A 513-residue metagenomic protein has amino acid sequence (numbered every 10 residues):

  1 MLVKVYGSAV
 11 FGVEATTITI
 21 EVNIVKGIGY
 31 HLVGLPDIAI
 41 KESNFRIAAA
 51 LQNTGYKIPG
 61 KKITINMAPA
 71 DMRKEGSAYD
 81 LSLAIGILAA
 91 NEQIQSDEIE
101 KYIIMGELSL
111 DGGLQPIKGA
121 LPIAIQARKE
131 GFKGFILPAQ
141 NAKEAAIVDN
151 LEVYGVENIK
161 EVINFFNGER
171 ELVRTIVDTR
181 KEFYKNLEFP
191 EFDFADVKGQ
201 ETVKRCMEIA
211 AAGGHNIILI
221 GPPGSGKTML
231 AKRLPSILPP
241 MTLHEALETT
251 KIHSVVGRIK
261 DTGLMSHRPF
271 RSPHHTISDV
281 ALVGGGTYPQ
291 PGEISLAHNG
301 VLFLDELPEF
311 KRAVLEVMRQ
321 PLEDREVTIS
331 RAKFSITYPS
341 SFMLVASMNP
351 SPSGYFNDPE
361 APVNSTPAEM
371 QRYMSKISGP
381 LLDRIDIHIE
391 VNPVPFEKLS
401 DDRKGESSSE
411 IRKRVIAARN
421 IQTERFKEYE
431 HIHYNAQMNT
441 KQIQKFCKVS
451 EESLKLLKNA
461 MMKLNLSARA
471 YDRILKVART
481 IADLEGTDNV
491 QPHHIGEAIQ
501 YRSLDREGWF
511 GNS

Functional and structural regions predicted by a protein language model:
M1-I218, P222-S225, M265, S330 (+2 more regions): Peripheral, non-AAA+ core regions of ATP-driven protein-machinery
I18-I24, L282, D386-I389: Short beta-strand elements
V33, A39-N44, P59, N66-G76 (+2 more regions): Basic, amphipathic alpha-helical bundle interface domains used for macromolecular binding and assembly
R170-I209, G213, P240-I294: P-loop NTPase nucleotide-binding/switch module
L219-R258, D324: Walker A/P-loop
G221, G284, E306: The Walker A (P-loop) glycine that initiates the GxxxxGKT/S ATP-binding motif of P-loop NTPases
N299, D305-L307, V317: Walker B catalytic acidic pair
